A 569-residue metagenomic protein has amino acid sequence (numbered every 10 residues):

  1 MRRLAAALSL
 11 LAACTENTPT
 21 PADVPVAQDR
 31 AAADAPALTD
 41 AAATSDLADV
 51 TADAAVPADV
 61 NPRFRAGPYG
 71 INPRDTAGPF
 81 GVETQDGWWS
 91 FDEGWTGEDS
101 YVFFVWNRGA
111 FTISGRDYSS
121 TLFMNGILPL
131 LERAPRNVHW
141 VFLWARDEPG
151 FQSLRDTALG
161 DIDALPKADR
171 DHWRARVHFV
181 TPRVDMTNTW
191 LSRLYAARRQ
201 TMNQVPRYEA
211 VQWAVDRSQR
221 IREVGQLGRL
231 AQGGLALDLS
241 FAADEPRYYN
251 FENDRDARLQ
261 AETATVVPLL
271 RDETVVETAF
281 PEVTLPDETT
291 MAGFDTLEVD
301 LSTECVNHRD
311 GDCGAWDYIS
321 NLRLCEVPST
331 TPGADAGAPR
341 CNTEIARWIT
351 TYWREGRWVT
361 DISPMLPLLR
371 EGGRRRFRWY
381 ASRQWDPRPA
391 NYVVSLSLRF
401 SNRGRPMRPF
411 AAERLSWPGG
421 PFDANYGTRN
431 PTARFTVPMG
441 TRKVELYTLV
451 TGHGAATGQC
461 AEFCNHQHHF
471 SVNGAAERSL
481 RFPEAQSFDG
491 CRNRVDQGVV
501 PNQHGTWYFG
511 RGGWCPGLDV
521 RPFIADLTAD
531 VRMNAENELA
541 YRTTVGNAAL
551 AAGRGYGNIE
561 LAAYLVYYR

Functional and structural regions predicted by a protein language model:
M1-A12: Sec-dependent bacterial lipoprotein signal peptides
L11-V60, D335: Ser/Thr-rich, Pro/Gly/Ala-heavy low-complexity intrinsically disordered linkers and tails of secreted extracellular
V60-E98, G115-L122, S416-F422: N-terminal "domain-start" segment that seeds a small globular fold
F91-P129, A134-R146: Short active-site neighborhood of thiol/selenol oxidoreductases, capturing the structured segment around
G97-F103, A134-V141, D171-V177, Y208-A210 (+3 more regions): Loop/turn elements at helix/coil->beta-strand transitions in domains of secreted/extracellular proteins
G109-T112, A145-G150, V184-T187, Q219-I221 (+2 more regions): Solvent-exposed loop/turn segments at secondary-structure junctions within structured extracellular/periplasmic domains
P149-V215: Thioredoxin-like thiol-disulfide oxidoreductase module
N203-R569: Extracellular/secretory-pathway and virion-surface proteins
